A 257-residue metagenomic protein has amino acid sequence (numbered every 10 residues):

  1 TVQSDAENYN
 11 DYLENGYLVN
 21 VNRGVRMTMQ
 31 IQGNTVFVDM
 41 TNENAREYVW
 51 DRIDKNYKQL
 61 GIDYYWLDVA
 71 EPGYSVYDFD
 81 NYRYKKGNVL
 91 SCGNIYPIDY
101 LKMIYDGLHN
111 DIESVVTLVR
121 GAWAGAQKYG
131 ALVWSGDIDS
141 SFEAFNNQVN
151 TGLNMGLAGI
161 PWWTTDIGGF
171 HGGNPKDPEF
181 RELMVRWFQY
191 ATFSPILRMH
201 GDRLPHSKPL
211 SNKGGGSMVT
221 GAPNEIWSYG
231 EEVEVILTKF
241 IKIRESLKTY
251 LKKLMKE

Functional and structural regions predicted by a protein language model:
T1-E257: Catalytic-domain carbohydrate-binding cleft regions of carbohydrate-active enzymes
